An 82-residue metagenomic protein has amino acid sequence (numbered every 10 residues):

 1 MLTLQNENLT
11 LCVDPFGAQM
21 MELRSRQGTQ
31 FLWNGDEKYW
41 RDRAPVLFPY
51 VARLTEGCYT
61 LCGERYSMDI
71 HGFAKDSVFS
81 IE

Functional and structural regions predicted by a protein language model:
M1-E82: Surface-exposed acidic/polar loop and edge beta-strand patches at domain peripheries
